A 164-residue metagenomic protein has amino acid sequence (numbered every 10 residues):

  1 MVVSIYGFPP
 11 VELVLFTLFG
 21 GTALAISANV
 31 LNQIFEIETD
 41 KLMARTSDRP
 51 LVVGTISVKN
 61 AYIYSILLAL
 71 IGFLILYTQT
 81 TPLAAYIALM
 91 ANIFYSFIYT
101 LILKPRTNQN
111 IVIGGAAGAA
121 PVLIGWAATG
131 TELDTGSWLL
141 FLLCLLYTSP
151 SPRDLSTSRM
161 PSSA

Functional and structural regions predicted by a protein language model:
V2-F16, F73-A84, V122-L142: Helix-coil boundary and interhelical linker segments in multi-pass alpha-helical membrane proteins
G7-I34, Y86, I93, F97 (+1 more regions): Membrane-embedded alpha-helical segments that form the functional core of polytopic membrane enzymes, especially those
G21, A69, N92-I93, G118-A119: Residue-level recognition of pore/gate-forming positions within transmembrane alpha-helices of multi-pass
A44-Y86: Multi-pass membrane catalytic core of lipid/isoprenoid biosynthesis enzymes
L51-K59, I98-A117: Interhelical loop and helix-boundary elements at the membrane-water interface of polytopic inner-membrane proteins
Y147-D154: Conserved small/polar residues in nucleotide/adenosyl-binding loops
S158-A164: Hydrophobic alpha-helical segments, chiefly the membrane-spanning helices and signal/signal-anchor peptides
